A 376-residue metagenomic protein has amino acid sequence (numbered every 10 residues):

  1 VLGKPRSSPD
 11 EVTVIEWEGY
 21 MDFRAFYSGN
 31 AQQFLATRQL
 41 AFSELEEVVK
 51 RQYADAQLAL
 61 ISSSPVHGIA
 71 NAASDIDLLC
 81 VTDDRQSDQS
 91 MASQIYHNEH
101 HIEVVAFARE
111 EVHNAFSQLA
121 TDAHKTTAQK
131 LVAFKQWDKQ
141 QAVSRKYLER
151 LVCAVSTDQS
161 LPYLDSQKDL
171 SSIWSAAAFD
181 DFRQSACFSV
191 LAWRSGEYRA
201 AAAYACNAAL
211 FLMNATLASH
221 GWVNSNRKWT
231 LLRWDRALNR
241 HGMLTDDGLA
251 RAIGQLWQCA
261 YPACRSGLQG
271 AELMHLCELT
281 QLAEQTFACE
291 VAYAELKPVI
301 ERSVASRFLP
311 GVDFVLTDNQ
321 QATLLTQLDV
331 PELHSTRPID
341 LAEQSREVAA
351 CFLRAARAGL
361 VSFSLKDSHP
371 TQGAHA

Functional and structural regions predicted by a protein language model:
V1-Y20: N-terminal amphipathic/basic-hydrophobic helices that include classical n-h-c signal peptides and signal-anchor
P9, D83, M213: Residue-level marker of positions within ordered structural domains that often coincide with functionally constrained
E16, L35-R38, H124-T127, A133-S144 (+7 more regions): Intrinsic-disorder-associated interaction segments
G19-N30, N98-E197: Conserved NTP/Mg2+-binding pocket subregion across the NTase superfamily
A25-A56, L60-S74, L79-F134: Metal-dependent nucleotidyltransferase catalytic core
V49, Y147-L148, A355: Hydrophobic alpha-helical packing residues
Q167-A350, R354-P370, H375: Conserved nucleotidyltransferase catalytic core and NTase-mimicking acidic/glycine-rich helix/loop elements in nucleic
